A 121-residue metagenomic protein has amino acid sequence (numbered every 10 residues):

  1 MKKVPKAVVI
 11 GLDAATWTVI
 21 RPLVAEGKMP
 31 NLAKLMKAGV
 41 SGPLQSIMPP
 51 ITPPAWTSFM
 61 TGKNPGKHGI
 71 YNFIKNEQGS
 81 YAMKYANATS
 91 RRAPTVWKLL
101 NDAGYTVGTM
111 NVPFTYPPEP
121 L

Functional and structural regions predicted by a protein language model:
K2-K6, A14-L121: Active-site nucleophile/metal-coordination loop of metallo-enzymes that catalyze phosphate/sulfate and related
